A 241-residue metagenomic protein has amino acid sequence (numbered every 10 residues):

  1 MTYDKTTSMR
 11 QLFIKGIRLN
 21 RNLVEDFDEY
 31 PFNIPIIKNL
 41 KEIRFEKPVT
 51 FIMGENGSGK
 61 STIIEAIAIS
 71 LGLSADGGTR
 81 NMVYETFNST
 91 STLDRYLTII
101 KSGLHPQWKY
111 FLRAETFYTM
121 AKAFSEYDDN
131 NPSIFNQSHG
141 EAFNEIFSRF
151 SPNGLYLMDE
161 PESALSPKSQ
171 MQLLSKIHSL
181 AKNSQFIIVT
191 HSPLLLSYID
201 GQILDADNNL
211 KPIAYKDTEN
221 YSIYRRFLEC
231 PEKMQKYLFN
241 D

Functional and structural regions predicted by a protein language model:
T7-K41: N-terminal pre-Walker A segment at the start of P-loop NTPase domains
V49-F51, T62-E126: ABC ATPase nucleotide-binding domain signature region
E55-N56: The conserved Walker
G59: Conserved glycine(s) of the Walker
L112, Y156-D159, Q185-H191: Structural recognition of the conserved hydrophobic beta-strand(s) that form the central parallel beta-sheet of P-loop
Q137-E160, K168-L180: GG-anchored amphipathic helix commonly corresponding to the ABC/SMC/Rad50 NBD signature/C-loop
K168, Q172-I188, S192-D241: C-terminal lobe/lid and adjacent interdomain/linker elements of RecA-like ASCE P-loop ATPase modules
